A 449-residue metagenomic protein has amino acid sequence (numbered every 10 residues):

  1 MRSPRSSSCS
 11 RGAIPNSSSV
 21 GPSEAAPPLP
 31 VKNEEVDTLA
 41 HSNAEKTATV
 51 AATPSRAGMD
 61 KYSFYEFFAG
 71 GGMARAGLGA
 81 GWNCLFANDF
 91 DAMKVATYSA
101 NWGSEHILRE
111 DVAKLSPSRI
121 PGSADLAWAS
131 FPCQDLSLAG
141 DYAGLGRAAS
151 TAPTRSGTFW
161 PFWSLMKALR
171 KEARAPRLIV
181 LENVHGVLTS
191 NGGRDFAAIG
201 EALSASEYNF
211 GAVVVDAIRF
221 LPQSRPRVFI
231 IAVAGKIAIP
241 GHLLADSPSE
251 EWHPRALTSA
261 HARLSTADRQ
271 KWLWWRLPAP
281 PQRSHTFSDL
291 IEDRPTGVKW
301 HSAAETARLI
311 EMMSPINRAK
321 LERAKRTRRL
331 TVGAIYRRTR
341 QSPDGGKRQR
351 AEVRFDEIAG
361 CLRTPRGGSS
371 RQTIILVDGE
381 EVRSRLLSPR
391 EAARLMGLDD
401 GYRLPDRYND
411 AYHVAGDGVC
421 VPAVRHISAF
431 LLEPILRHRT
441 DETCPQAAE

Functional and structural regions predicted by a protein language model:
S3-S10, S17, V36, H41 (+2 more regions): C-terminal target-recognition/interaction regions appended to catalytic cores
A13, V20, E24-A26, V31-A40 (+3 more regions): Acidic, Ala/Val/Gly-enriched low-complexity intrinsically disordered segments
K61, N83-C84, A124, P176: Local beta-strand N-terminus motif with an aromatic residue
F64-A113: SAM cofactor-binding core of SAM-dependent methyltransferases, primarily the Rossmann-like beta-alpha-beta module
F64-R75, V112, G122-G144, W160 (+6 more regions): Conserved proline-anchored active-site loop of SAM-dependent methyltransferases that bridges a beta-strand
G72, A92, P132-L136, H185-G186 (+5 more regions): Short, solvent-exposed loop/turn segments at secondary-structure junctions
A80, A168, F430, P434: Active-site catalytic microenvironments for nucleophilic, acid-base chemistry
P117-L126, L138-R354: Class I S-adenosyl-L-methionine
